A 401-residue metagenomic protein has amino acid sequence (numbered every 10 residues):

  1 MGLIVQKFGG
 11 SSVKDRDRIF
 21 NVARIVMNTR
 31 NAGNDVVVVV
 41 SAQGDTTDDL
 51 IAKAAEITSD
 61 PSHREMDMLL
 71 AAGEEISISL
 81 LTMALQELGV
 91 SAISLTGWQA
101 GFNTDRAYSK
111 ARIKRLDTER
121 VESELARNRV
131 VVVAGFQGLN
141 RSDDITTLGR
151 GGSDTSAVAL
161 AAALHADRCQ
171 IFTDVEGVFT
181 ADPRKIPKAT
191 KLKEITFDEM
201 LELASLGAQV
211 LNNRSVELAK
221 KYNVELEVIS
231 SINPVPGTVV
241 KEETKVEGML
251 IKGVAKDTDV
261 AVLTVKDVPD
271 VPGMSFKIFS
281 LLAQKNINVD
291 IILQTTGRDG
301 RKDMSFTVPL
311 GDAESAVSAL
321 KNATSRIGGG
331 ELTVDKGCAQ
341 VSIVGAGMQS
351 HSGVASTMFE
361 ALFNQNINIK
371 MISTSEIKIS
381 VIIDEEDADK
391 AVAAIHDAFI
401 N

Functional and structural regions predicted by a protein language model:
M1-V216, T307, I383-D384: Nucleotide/pyrophosphate-binding catalytic subdomain
N34, V90, V224, I287 (+1 more regions): Short phosphate-binding/catalytic loops that engage adenosine nucleotides
V40-T47, V228-K245, G300-R301, F306: Terminal amphipathic helices with adjacent charged low-complexity linkers/tails
R168-F172, L226-V228, D290: Short hydrophobic alpha-helical runs that function as membrane-insertion/retention elements
L211, Y222, N233-T238, A313: Surface-exposed amphipathic alpha-helical tracts and adjacent flexible/coil segments at the periphery of soluble enzymes
A219: Acidic-aromatic/histidine active-site loop/patch
V239-N401: A conserved regulatory-domain signal marking ACT and ACT-like small-molecule sensing domains and adjacent regulatory
